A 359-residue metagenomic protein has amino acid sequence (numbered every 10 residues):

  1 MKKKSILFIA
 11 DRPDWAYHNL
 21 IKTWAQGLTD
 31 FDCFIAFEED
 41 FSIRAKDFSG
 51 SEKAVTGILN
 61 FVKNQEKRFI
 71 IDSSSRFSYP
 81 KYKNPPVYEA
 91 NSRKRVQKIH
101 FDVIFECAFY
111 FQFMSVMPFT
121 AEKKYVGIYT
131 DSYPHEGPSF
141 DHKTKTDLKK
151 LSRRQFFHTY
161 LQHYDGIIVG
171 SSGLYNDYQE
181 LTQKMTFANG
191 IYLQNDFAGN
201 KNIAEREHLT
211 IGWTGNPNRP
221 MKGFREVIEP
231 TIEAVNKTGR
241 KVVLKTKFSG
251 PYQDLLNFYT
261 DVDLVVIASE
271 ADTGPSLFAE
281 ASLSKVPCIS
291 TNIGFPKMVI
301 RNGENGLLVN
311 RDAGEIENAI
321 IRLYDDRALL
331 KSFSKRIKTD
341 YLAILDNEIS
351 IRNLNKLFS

Functional and structural regions predicted by a protein language model:
N91-K98, S132-H135, K143-I167: Membrane-proximal helix-turn-helix segments that form the acceptor-binding/catalytic region of lipid-linked
N176, E180-L181, G190-H208: Acidic anion/phosphate-binding donor-loop and adjacent secondary structure in glycosyltransferase catalytic cores
N202-K222, I228-E229: Conserved donor-binding/catalytic core segment of Leloir-type glycosyltransferases
N257-V262: Short alpha-helical donor nucleotide-sugar binding micro-motif in glycosyltransferases
E270: Aromatic "clamp/platform" in nucleotide-sugar-dependent glycosyltransferases that forms part of the donor/acceptor
P287-S290: Short hydrophobic beta-strand element within catalytic cores of glycosyltransferases and related nucleotide-activated
N302-G303, L307-G314, R322-R327: Conserved acidic donor-binding segment of nucleotide-sugar-dependent glycosyltransferases
A328-F358: A charged, aromatic-enriched C-terminal amphipathic alpha-helix characteristic of glycosyltransferases across folds
